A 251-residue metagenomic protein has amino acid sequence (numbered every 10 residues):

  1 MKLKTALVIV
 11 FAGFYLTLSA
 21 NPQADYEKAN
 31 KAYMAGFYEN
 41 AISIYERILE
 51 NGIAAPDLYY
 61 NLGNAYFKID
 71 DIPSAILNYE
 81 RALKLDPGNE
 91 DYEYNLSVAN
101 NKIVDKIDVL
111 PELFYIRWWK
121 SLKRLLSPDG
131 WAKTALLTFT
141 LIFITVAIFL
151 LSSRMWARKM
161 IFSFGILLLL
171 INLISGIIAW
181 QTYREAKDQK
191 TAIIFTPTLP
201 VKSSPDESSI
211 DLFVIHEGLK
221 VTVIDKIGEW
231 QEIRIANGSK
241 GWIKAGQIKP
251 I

Functional and structural regions predicted by a protein language model:
I72, K159-T196, S203-D206, I210 (+2 more regions): Boundary regions of SH3-family modules and the immediately adjacent low-complexity/disordered segments in eukaryotic
P111-L150: Membrane-embedded alpha-helical segments of integral membrane proteins
